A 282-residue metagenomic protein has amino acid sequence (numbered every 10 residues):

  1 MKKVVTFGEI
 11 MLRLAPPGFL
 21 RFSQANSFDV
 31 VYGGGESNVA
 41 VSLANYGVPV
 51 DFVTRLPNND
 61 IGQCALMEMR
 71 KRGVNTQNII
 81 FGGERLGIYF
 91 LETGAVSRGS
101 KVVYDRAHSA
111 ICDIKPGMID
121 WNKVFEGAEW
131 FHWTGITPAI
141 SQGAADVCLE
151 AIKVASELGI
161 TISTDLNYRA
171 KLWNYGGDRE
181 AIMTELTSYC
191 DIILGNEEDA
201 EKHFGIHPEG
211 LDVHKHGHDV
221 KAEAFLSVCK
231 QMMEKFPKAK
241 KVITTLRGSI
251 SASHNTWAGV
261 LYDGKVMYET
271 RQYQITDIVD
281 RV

Functional and structural regions predicted by a protein language model:
M1-R21: Positively charged, low-complexity intrinsically disordered leader regions
R13-P16, N38-N45: Beta-barrel outer-membrane channel/assembly domains of diderm bacteria
R21-A40: Short catalytic helix/loop segments, enriched in acidic residues and glycine and frequently bearing histidine
Y32, S251, Y273-V282: Short glycine/threonine-rich catalytic loop with a Thr-x-Gly-x-Asp
P49-I136: Conserved N-terminal subdomain of the carbohydrate kinase-like
V50, T76, I162-T164, L194: Hydrophobic beta-strand scaffold residues
V154-T161, F236-K240: A short helix->loop->beta-strand "cap" motif at the edges of active sites that frequently abuts
L172-K265: Conserved phosphate/ATP/ADP-binding segment of small-molecule kinases
